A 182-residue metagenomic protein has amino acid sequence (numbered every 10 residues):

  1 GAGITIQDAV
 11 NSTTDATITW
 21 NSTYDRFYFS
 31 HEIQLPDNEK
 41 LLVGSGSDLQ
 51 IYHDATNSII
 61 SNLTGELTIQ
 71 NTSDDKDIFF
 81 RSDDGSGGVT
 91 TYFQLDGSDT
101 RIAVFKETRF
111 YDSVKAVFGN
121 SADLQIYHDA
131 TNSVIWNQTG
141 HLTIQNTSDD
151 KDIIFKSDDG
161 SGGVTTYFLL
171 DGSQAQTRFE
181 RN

Functional and structural regions predicted by a protein language model:
G1-N182: Self-maturation zones of extracellular/virion spikes and adhesins
